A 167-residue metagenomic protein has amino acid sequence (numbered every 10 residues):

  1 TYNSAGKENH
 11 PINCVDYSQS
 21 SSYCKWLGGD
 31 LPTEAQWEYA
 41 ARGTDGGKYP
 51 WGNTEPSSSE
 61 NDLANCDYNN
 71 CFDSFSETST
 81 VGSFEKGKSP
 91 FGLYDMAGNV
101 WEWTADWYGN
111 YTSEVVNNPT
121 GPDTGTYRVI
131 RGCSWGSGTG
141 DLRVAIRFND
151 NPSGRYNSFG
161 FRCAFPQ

Functional and structural regions predicted by a protein language model:
T1-F148, R155: Functional-site microenvironments in short loops/helix caps that host divalent-cation chemistry
Y156-Q167: Short, structured beta-strand segments at or near domain termini in extracellular proteins/domains
